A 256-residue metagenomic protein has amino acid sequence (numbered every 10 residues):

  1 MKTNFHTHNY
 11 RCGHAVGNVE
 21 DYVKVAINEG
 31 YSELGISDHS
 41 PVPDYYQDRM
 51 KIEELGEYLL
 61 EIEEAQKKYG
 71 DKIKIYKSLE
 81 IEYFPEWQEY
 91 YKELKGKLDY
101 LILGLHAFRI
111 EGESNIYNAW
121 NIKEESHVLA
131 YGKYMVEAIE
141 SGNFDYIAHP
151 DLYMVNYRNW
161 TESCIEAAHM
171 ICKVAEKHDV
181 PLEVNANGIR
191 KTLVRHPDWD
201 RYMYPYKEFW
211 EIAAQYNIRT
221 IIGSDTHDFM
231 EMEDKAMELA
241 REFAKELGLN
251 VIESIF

Functional and structural regions predicted by a protein language model:
M1-N4, E33-G35, K74-S78, D99-I102 (+4 more regions): Structural preference for beta-strand elements that scaffold enzyme active sites
M1-P85, Y90-K95, R158-E166, M170-I171 (+4 more regions): An N-terminally biased module of ancient metal coordination in phosphate/nucleic-acid-related enzymes
N4-F5, I36, S40, I116 (+4 more regions): A generic structural signal for ordered alpha-helices
R11-G13, I102-F108, S114-Y216, T226: Domain-core and long-helix interface of multi-subunit machines
S37, P150, A186, S224 (+1 more regions): Short loop/turn and capping residues at structural boundaries
M50, I73, I81, S114 (+3 more regions): Generic preference for hydrophobic/aromatic residues in regular secondary structure cores
K92-Y100, D198: Aromatic- and acidic-residue-enriched segments that line the glycan-binding/catalytic groove of carbohydrate-active
H196, R201-F256: Long, positively charged, glycine-interspersed low-complexity recognition regions
